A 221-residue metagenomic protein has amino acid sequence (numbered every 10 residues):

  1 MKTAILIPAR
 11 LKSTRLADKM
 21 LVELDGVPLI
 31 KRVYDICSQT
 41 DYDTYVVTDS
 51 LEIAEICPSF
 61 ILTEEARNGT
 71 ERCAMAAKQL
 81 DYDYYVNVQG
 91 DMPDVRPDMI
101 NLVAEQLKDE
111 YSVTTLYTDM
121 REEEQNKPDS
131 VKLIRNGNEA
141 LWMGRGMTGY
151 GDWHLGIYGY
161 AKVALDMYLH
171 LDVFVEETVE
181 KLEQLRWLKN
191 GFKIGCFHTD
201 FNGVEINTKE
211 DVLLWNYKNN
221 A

Functional and structural regions predicted by a protein language model:
M1-A4, L80, L107: Catalytic phosphate/metal-binding cores of nucleic-acid and nucleotide-processing enzymes, i.e., regions that mediate
K2-T48: N-terminal glycine-rich phosphate-binding loop and ensuing alpha1 helix
L21, L133-R135, C196: A structural signal for short hydrophobic beta-strand segments in well-ordered beta-sheet cores
L51-E105: Short phosphate-binding loop-to-helix
E65-T70, R121-E123, G149, N202-E205: A short acidic, often aromatic-flanked loop/helix-cap motif at beta-alpha or helix-coil junctions that lines enzyme
R96-F174: Conserved core of the sugar-phosphate nucleotidyltransferase
W153-A221: Conserved alpha/beta core of the MobA/IspD/sugar-nucleotide pyrophosphorylase nucleotidyltransferase superfamily
